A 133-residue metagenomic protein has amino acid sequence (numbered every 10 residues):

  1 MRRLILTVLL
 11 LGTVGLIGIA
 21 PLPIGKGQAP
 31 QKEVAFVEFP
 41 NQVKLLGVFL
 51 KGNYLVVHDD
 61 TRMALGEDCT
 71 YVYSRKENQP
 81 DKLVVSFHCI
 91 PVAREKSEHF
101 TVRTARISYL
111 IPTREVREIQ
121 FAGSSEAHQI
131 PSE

Functional and structural regions predicted by a protein language model:
M1-L4: Positively charged n-region of N-terminal signal peptides that target proteins for export
V8-G18: Bacterial N-terminal signal peptides
I24-K44: Short acidic, Pro/Gly- and aromatic-enriched capping/linker segments at domain boundaries
K32, E38, D59, M63 (+1 more regions): Solvent-exposed, non-transmembrane regions of integral membrane proteins
L45-L46, L50: Structural motif
N53-D59: A short tyrosine-centered beta-strand micro-motif
A64-E115: Mid-chain, structured segments of secreted extracytoplasmic proteins
S108-E133: C-terminal partner/receptor-binding element of secreted or periplasmic proteins
